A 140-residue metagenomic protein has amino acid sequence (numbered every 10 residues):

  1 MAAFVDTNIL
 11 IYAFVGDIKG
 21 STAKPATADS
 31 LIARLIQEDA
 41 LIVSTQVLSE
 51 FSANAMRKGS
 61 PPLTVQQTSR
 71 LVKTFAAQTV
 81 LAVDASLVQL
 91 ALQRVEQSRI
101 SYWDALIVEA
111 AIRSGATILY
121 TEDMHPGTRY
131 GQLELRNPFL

Functional and structural regions predicted by a protein language model:
M1-V43, R57-Q66: Short, well-structured N-terminal submotif of metal-dependent ribonuclease cores
V5-D6, S44, I100-S101, D123 (+1 more regions): Histidine- and aromatic-rich ligand-binding microenvironments
N8-L10, F14, Q46, S52 (+1 more regions): Anionic group-transfer/hydrolysis microenvironments
P25-D29, S69, K73, Q89: Generic alpha-helical structural signal
Q46, S52-T79: Active-site-proximal, substrate-binding regions of enzyme catalytic domains and RNA-binding/basic surfaces
A77-L119: Active-site neighborhoods of divalent-metal-dependent phosphate/nucleic-acid chemistry enzymes
V108-L140: Acidic, PIN/NYN-like endoribonuclease modules and their adjacent C-terminal/linker elements
